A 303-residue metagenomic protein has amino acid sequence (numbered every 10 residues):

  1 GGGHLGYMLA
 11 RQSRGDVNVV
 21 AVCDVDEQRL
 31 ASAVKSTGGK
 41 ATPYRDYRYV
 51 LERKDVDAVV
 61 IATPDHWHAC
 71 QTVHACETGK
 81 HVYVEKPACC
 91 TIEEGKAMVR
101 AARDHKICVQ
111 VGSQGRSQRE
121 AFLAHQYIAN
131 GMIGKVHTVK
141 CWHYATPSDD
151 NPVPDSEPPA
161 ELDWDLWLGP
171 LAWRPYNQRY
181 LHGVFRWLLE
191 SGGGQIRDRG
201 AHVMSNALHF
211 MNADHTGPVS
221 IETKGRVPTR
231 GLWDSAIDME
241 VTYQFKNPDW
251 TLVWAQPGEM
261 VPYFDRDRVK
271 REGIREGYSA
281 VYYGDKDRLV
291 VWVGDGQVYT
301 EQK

Functional and structural regions predicted by a protein language model:
G1-G38, G115-Q118, I128, A207: N-terminal Rossmann-like dinucleotide-binding module
A41-D46: Conserved SAM-binding strand-loop segment of SAM-dependent methyltransferases
A58-V60: N-terminal Rossmann-like NAD(P) cofactor-binding module of classical short-chain dehydrogenase/reductase
P64-D65, A69-S117, G131: Beta-strand-loop-alpha-helix segment that lines the small-molecule cofactor/substrate pocket of alpha/beta enzymes
R100-I107, L123-H137, P147, D155-P159: Basic phosphate/pyrophosphate-binding loop/patch that engages nucleotide-derived ligands
K140-V184: Core domains of carbohydrate- and sulfate-ester-processing enzymes
D165-D249, M260: Rossmann-like dinucleotide-binding domain that binds NAD(P)(H)
G231, Q244-K303: NAD(P)-dinucleotide binding in Rossmann-like oxidoreductases
